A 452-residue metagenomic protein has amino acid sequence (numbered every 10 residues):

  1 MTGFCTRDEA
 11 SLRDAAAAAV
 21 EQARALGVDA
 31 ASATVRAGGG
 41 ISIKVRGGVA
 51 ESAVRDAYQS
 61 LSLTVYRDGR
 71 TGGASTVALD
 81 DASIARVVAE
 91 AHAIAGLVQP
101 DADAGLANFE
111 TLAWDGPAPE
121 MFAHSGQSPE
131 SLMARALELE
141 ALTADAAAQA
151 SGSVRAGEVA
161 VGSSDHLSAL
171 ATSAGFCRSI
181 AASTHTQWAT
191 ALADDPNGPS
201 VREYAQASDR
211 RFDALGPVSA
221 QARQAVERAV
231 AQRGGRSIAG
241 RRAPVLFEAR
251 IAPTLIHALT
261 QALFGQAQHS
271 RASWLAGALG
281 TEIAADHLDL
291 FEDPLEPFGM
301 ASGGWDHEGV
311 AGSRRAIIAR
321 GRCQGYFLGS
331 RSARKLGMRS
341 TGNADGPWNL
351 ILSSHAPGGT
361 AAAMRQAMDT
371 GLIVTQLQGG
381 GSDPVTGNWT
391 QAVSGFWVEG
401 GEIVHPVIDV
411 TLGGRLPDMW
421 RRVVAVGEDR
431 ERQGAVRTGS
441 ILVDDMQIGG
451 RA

Functional and structural regions predicted by a protein language model:
M1-A16, A30-S42, A82, R86-R178 (+2 more regions): Acidic low-complexity segments
E21-A23, A50-V54, Q127-S131, L139-A150 (+11 more regions): A generic local secondary-structure boundary/capping motif
D29-A57, L61: Translation machinery proteins
S42-G47, S164-S183, P199-A205, L255-Q261 (+4 more regions): Short acidic, glycine/serine/threonine-rich loops at helix termini
A50-A95: N-terminal cap/recognition module
V54-R67, R178-A207, I318-A319, V393-G400: Short beta-strand elements
T76-A78, A205, G329, D409-V410: Residue-level structural signal for beta-strand termini and adjacent loop
A150, A222, A262, A276-A452: Dual-mode signal for accessory low-complexity, basic/Gly-rich regions
